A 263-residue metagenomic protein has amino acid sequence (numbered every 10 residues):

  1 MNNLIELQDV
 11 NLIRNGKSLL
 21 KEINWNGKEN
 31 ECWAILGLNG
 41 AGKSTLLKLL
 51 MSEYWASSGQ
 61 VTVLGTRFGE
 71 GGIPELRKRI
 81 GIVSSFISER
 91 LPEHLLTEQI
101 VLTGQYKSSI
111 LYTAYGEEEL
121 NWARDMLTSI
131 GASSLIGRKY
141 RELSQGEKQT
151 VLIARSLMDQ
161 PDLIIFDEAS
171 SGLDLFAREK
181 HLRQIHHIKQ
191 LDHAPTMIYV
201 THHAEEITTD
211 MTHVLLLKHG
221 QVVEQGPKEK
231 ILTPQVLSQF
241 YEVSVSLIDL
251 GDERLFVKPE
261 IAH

Functional and structural regions predicted by a protein language model:
M51: Helix-to-loop junction immediately C-terminal to a conserved catalytic motif
G59-G69, L76: Conserved ABC transporter NBD signature motif
E117-L135, Q160: Conserved ABC ATPase "signature" region
K139-L143: Conserved ABC ATPase signature
I164-E168: Catalytic Walker B motif of ABC-type/P-loop ATPase nucleotide-binding domains
F240-H263: ABC ATPase nucleotide-binding domains
